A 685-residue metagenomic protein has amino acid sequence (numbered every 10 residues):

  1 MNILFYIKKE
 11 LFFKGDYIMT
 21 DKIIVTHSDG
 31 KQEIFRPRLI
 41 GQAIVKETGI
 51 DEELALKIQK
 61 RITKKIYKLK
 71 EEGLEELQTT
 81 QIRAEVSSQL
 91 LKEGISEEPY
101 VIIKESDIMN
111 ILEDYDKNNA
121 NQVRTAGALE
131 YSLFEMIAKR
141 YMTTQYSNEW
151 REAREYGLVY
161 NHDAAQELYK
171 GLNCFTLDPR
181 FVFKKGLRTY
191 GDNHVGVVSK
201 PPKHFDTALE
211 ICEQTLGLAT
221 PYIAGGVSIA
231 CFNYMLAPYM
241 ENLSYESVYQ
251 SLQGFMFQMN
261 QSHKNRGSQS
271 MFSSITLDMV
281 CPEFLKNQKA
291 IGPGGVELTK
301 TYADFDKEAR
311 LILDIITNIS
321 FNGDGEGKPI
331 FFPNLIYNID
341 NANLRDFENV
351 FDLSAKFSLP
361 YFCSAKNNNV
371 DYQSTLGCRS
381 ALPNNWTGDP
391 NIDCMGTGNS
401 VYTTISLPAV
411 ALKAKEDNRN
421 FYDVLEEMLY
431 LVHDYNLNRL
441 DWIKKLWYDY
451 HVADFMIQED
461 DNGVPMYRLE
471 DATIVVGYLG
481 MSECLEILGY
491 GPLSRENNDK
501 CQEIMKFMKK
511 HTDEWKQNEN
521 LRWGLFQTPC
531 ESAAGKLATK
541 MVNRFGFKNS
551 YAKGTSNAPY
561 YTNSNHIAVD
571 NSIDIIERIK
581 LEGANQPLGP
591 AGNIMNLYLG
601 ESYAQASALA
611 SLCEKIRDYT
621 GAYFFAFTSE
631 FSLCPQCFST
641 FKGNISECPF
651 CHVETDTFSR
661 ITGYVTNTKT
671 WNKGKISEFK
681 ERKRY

Functional and structural regions predicted by a protein language model:
M1-I18: Short, Lys/Arg-enriched N-terminal segments with co-localized hydrophobic residues within the first ~10-30 amino acids
I18-N118, K683-R684: Charged, amphipathic alpha-helical regulatory modules used for macromolecular assembly or allosteric control
D21-I23, K64-E71, P238, E483-L488 (+1 more regions): Short, hydrophobic beta-strand segments
L112, D116-E470, G491-S494, N498-K642 (+2 more regions): Conserved catalytic cores of very large enzyme subunits
Y234, I474-I487, K506, R660: Contiguous, well-ordered alpha-helical segments that form the cores/surfaces of helical PPI scaffolds
M466-E470, I474-G477, T668, I676: Core of folded catalytic or high-affinity ligand/protein-binding domains in predominantly eukaryotic proteins
F650-Y685: Long, charge-rich boundary regions
